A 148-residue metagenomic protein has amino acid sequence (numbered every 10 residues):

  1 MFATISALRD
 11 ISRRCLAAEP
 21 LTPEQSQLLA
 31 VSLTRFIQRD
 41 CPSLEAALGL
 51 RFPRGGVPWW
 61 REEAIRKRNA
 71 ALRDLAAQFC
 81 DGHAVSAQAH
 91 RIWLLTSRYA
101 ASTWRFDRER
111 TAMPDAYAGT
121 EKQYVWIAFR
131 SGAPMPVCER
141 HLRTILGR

Functional and structural regions predicted by a protein language model:
M1-R110, D115-Y124, R130-G147: Low-complexity, PEST-like segments
